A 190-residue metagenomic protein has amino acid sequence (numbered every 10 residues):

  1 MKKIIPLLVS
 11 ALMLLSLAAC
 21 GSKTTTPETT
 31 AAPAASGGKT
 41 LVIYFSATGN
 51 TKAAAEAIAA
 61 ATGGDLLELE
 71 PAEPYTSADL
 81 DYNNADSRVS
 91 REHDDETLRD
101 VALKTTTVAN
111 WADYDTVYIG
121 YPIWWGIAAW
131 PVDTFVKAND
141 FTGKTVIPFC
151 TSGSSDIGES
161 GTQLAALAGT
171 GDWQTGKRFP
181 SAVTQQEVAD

Functional and structural regions predicted by a protein language model:
I4-L7, G21-D190: Active-site-proximal alpha-helix that buttresses catalytic centers in soluble enzyme cores
A11-L12: Repetitive helical segments and hydrophobic/amphipathic motifs
L15-A19: C-terminal motif of bacterial Sec signal peptides marking the signal peptidase cleavage site
